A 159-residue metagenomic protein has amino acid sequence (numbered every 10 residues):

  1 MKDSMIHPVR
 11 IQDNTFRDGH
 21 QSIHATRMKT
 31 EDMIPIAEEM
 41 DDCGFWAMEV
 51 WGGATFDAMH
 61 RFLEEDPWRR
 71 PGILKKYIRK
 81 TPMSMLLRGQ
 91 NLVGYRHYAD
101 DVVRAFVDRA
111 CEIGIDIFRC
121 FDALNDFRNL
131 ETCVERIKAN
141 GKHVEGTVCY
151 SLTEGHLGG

Functional and structural regions predicted by a protein language model:
M1-I11: Generic start-of-chain signal for non-secretory N-termini
R10-R17, L86, A110: Residues forming anionic-ligand binding surfaces in small-molecule and nucleic-acid pockets of primarily soluble enzymes
I11, G19, M40, C120: Conserved, mostly hydrophobic/aromatic
D13, R17-M28: Acidic, glycine/proline-rich low-complexity segments that act as flexible tails and inter-domain linkers
G19, W46-M48, M83: Hydrophobic beta-strand segments of well-ordered beta-sheets in folded domains
R27-E31, M40: Short secondary-structure "cap/edge" segments that initiate or terminate local elements
P35, E39-D42, W46-M59: Terminal or standalone catalytic/regulatory effector modules within metabolic enzymes and repeat proteins
G52-G159: Active-site beta->alpha loop and helix N-cap motifs at the rims of alpha/beta catalytic domains
